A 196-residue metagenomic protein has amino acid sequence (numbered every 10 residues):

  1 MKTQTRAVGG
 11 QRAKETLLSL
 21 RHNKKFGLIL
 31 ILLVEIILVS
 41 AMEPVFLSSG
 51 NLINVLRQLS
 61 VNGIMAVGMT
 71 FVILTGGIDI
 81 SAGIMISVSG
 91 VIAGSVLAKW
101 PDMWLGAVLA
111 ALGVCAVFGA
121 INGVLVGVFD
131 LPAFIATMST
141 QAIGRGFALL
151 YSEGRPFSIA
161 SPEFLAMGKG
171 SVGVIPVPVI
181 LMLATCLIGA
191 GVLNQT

Functional and structural regions predicted by a protein language model:
M1-F26, L47: Transmembrane alpha-helical segments of polytopic membrane transport and secretion proteins
V8-R12, P44-S48, V88, P156-E163: Juxtamembrane loop-helix boundary motifs flanking transmembrane segments in multi-pass membrane proteins
L17-K25, G50-Q58, W100-G106, A166-I180: Interfacial loop-to-helix junctions that mark the boundaries of transmembrane helices in multi-pass membrane
G27-L38, S89, L109-V117, T140 (+1 more regions): Lipid-exposed faces of alpha-helical membrane segments in multi-pass integral membrane proteins
L33-K99, V124-D130: Single transmembrane alpha-helix segments in multi-pass membrane proteins
I64, G68, V88-S89, V114-I121 (+3 more regions): Membrane-embedded alpha-helical core segments of multi-pass
P101-Q141: Alpha-helical transmembrane segments within multi-pass membrane transporters and channels
A133-Q195: Transmembrane helix-bundle core of multi-pass membrane transporters and related energy-transducing complexes
